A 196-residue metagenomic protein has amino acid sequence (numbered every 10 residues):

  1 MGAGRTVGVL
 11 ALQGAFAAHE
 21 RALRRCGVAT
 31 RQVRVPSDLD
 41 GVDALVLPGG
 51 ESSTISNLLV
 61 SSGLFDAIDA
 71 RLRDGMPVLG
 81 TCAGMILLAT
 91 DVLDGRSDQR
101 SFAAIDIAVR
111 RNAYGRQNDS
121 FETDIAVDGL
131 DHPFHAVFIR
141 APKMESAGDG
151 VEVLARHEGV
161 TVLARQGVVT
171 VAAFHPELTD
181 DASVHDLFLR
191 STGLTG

Functional and structural regions predicted by a protein language model:
M1-A3, S37-L39, A70-R71, L79 (+3 more regions): Solvent-exposed alpha-helices and their adjacent loops that cap or buttress functional pockets in soluble metabolic
M1-S61, D66-R73, A182-G196: N-terminal beta1-alpha1 cap of cysteine-dependent amidohydrolase-like domains
A11-Q13, R34-P36, D106, A113 (+2 more regions): Residues at the C-termini of beta-strands that transition into short coil/loop
L12, A83, F174: Cofactor-binding loop segments of dinucleotide-utilizing enzymes, especially the Rossmann-like FAD- and NAD(P)+-binding
T30-R31, V78, V169: Hydrophobic anchor at the start of a short beta-strand that flanks the dinucleotide cofactor-binding loop
L47, G80, A172: Redox-cofactor binding/interface segments in oxidoreductases and associated redox assembly factors
S52-A126: Cysteine-nucleophile active-site neighborhood
R111-G196: Amide-donor transfer/coupling interface in amidating biosynthetic enzymes
